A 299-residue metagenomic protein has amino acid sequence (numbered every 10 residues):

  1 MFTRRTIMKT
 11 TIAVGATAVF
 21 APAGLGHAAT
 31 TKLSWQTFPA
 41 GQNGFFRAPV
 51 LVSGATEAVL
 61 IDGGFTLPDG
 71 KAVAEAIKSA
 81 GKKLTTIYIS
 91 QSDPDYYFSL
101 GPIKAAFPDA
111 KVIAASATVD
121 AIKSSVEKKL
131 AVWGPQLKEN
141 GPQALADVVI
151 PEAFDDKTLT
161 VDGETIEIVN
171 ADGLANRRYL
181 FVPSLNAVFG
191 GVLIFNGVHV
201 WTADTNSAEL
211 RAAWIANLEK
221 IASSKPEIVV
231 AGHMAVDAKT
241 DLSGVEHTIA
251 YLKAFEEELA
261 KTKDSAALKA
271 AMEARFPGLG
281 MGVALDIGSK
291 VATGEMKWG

Functional and structural regions predicted by a protein language model:
F2, S223-I228, V236-G299: Accessory terminal helices/loops
T6-H27: N-terminal export signals
T30-S79, Y179-V192: Conserved beta-strand hairpin/beta-sheet module of binuclear metal-dependent hydrolase folds, prominently
E57-A58, F65-T66, D172-E246, A250-Y251: Metallo-beta-lactamase
V59-D62, T85-S90, E167-I168: Short catalytic-loop micro-motif centered on adjacent basic/acidic residues
P68-I113: Active-site metal-binding motif and surrounding structural segment of the metallo-beta-lactamase
T118-I122: Short gly/pro/ser/thr-enriched loop/turn and capping motifs at secondary-structure boundaries
K123-N176, S184, A222: Metallo-beta-lactamase
